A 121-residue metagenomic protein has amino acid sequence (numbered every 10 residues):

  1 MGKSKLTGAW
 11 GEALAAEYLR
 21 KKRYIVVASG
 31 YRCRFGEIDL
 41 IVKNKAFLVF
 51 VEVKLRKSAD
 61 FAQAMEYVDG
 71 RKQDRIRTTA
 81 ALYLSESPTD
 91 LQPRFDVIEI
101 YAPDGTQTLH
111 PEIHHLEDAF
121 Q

Functional and structural regions predicted by a protein language model:
M1-S29: Acidic-basic catalytic patches of nuclease active cores, encompassing PD-(D/E)XK and other metal-cofactor nuclease
A13, I38-L40, V53, V97-I100 (+1 more regions): Generic detector of well-ordered alpha-helical packing
I25, L48, Q92: Hydrophobic "anchor" residues on beta-strands that sit immediately upstream of conserved functional sites
R34-G36: Short acidic/glycine-enriched loop/turn segments that link adjacent beta-strands
I38-F61, V68, I76: Conserved catalytic cores of phosphodiester-cleaving nucleases, focusing on short active-site segments
F61-P93: Mid-chain, well-packed structural core segment of small domains
E86-Q121: Domain-level recognition of nuclease-like catalytic cores that cleave nucleotide substrates
